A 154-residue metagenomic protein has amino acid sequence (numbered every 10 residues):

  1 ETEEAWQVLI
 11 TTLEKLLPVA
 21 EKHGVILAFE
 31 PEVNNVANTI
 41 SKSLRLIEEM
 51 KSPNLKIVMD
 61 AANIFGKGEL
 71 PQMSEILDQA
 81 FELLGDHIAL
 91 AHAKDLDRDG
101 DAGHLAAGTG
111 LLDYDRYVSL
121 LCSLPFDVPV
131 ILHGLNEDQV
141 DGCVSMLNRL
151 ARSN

Functional and structural regions predicted by a protein language model:
E1-M59: Active-site acidic/histidine proton-transfer and metal-coordination neighborhood in alpha/beta enzyme cores
E14, I40-N154: Histidine-acidic metal/acid-base catalytic patches
